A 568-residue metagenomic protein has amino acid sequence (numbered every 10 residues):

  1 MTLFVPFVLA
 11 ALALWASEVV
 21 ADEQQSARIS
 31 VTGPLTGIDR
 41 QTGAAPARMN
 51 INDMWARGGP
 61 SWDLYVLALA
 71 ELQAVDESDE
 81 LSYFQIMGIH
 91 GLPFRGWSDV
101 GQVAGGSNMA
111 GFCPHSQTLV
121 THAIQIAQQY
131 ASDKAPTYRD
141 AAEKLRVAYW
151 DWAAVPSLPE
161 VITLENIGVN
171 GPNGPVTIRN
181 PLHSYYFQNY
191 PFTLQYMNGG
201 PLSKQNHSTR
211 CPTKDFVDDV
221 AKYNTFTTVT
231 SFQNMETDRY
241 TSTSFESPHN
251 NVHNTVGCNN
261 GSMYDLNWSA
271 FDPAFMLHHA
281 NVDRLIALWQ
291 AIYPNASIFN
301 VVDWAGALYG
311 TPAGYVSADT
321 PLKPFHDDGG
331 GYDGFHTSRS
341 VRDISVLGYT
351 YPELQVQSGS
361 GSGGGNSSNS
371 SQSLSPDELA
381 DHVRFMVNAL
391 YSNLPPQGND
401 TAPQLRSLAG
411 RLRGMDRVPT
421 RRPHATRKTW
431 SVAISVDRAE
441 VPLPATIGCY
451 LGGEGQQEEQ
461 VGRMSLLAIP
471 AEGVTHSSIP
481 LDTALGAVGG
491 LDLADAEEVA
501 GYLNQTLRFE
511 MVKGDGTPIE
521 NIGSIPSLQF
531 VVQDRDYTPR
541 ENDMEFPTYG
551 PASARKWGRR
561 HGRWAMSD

Functional and structural regions predicted by a protein language model:
M1-I29: Fungal secretory targeting signals
D22-D568: C-terminal accessory segments of proteins
